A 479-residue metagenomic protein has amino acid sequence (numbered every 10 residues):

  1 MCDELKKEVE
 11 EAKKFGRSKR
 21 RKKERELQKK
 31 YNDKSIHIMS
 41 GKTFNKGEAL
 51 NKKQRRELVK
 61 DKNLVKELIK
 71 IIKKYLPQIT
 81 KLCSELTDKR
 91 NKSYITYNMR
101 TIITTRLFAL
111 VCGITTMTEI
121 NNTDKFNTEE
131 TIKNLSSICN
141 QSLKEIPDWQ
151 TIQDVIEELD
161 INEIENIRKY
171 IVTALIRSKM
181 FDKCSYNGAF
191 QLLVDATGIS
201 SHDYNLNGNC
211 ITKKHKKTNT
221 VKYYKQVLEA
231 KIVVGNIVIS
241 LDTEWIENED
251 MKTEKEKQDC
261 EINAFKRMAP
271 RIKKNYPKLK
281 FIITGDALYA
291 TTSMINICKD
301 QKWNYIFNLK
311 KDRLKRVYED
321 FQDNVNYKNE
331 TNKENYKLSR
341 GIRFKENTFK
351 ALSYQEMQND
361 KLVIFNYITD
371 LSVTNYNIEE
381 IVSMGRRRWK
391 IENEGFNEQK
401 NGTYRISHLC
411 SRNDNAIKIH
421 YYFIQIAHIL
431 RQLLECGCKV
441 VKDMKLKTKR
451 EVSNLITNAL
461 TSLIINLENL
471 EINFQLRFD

Functional and structural regions predicted by a protein language model:
C2-L5, I306-I391: An anionic, glycine-rich sequence signature occurring as long contiguous blocks
C2-T80: Charged, often Cys/His-bearing segments associated with DNA-binding zinc-finger transcription factors
I69, K73-T104, Q150-Q153: Basic, short loop/linker segments at the boundary and entry of helix-turn-helix/winged-helix-like folds
T105, I120, D148, I152 (+8 more regions): Short, conserved catalytic/metal-binding motifs centered on acidic residues
K125-N127, E330-R340, N401-C410, D414 (+2 more regions): A short, flexible helix-boundary coil/loop motif
Q153-I237: Active-site-proximal, Lys/Arg-enriched surface segment that forms a nucleic-acid-binding/basic interface patch
H215-K280: Electropositive, glycine- and tryptophan-enriched low-complexity nucleic-acid-binding patches
F365-Q425: A C-terminal functional module that forms or caps the active site or interfaces directly with catalytic machinery
